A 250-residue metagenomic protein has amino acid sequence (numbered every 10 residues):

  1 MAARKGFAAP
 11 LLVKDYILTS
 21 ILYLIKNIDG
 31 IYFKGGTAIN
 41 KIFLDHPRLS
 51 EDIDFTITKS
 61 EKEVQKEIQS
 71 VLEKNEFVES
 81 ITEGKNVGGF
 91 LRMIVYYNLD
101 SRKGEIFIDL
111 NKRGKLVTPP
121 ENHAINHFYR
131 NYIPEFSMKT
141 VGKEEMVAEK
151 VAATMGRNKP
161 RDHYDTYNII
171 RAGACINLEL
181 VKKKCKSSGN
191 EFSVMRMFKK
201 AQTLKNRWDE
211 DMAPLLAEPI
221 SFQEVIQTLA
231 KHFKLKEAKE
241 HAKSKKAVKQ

Functional and structural regions predicted by a protein language model:
M1-I31, K41-R48, I53, T58-Q250: Structured mid-to-C-terminal alpha-helical surface segments
G36: Active-site glycine-centered loops adjacent to acidic/histidine catalytic or metal-binding residues that shape
